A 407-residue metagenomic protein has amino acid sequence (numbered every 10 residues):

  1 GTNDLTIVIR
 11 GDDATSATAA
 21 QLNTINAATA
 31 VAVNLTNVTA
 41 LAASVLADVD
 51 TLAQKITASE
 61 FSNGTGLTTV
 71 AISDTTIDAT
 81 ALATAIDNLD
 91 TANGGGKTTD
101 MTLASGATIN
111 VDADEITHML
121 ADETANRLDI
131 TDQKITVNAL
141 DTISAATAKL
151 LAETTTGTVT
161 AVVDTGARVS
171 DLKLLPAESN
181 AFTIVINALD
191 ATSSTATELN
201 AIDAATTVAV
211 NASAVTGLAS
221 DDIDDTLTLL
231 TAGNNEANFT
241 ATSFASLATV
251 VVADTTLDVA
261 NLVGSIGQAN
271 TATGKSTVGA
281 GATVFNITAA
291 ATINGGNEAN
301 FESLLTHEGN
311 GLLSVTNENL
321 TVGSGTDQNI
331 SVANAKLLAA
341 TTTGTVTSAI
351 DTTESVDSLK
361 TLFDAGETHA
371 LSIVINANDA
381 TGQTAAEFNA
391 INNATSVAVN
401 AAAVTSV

Functional and structural regions predicted by a protein language model:
G1-V407: General marker for long, soluble alpha-helical cores
